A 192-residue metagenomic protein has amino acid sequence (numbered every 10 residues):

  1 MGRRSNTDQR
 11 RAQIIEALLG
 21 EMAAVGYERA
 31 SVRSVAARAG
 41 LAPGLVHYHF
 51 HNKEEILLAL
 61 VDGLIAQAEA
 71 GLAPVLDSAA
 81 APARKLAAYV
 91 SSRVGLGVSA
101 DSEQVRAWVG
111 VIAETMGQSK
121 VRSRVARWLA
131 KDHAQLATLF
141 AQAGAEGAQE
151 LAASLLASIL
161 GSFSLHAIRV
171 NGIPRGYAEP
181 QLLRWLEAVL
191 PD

Functional and structural regions predicted by a protein language model:
M1-Q9, D192: N-terminal intrinsically disordered/low-complexity leader segments
R10-L19, V35, L60-L64, A68 (+1 more regions): Generic hydrophobic, amphipathic alpha-helix propensity
Q13, E21-A59: Helix-turn-helix
H51-E55, D77-A81, V98-S99, M116-K120 (+1 more regions): Residues in soluble alpha-helical coiled-coils and helical-bundle/repeat scaffolds
K53, L60, L64, A68 (+3 more regions): Hydrophobic/aromatic residues within well-ordered alpha-helical segments
A59, A73-V105, A152-L155, E179: Hydrophobic alpha-helical connector segments
A87-T138: Short secondary-structure transition hinges
K120-A130, A141-D192: Hydrophobic/aromatic-rich alpha-helical bundle segments in the mid-to-C-terminal region
